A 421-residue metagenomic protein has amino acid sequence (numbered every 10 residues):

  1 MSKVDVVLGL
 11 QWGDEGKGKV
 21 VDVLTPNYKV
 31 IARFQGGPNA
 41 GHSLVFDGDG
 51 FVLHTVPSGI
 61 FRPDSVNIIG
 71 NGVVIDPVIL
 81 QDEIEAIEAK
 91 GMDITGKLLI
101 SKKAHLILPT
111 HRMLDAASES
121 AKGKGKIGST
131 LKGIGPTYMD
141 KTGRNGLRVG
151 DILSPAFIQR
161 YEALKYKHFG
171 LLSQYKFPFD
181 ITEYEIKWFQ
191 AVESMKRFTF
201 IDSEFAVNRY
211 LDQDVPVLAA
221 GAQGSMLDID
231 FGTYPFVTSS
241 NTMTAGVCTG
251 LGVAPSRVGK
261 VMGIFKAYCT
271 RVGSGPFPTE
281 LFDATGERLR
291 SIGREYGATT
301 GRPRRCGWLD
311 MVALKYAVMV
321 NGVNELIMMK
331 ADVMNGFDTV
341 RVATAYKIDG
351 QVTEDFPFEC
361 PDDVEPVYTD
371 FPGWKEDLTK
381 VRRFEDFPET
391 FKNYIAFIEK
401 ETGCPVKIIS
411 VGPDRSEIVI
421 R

Functional and structural regions predicted by a protein language model:
M1-R421: Non-transmembrane, aqueous-exposed alpha-helical and coiled segments at domain scale
